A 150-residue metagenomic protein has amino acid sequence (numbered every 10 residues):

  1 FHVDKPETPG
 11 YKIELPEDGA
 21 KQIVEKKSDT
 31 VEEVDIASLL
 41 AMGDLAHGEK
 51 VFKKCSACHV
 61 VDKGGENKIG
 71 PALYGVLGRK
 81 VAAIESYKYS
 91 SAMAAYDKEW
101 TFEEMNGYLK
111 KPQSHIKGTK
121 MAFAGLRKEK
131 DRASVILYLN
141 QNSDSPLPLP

Functional and structural regions predicted by a protein language model:
F1-H2, E99-P150: C-terminal capping alpha-helices of c-type cytochrome domains
F1-Q22: N-terminal targeting signals for export/organelle localization
A20-F52: Electrostatic cytochrome c docking/interface patches
I36-A41, S56-V60, K88-Y89: N-terminal post-signal-peptidase region of extra-cytosolic proteins
G48, F52-V61, V135-L139: The canonical Cys-X-X-Cys-His
E49, K63-F102, A122-L126: Gly/Gly-Pro-rich "capping" loops immediately C-terminal to redox-active cysteine motifs in periplasmic/lumenal
